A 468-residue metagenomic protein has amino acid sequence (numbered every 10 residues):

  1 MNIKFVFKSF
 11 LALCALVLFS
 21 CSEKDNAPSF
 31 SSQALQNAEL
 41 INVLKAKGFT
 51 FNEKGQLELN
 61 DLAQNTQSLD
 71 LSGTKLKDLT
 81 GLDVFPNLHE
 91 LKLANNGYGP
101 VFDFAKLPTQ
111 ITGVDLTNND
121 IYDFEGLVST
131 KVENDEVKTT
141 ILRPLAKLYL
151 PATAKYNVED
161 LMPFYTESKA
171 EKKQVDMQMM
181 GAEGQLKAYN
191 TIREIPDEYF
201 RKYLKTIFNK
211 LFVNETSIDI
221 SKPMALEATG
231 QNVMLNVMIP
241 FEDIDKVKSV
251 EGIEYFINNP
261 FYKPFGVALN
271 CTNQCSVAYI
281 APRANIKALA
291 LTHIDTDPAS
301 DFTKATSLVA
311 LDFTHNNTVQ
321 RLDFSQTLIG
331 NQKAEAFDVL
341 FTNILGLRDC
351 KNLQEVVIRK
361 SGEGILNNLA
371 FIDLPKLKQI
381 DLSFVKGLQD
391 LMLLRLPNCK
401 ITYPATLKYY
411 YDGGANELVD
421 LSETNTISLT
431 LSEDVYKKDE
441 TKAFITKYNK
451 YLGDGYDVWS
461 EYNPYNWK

Functional and structural regions predicted by a protein language model:
M1-S29: Bacterial Sec-dependent N-terminal signal peptides
C21-G73, G81-V84, D120, K131 (+5 more regions): N-terminal capping/linker segments that flank leucine-rich repeat
A63-Q64, D70-D115: Post-signal peptide N-terminal segment of secreted/secretory-pathway proteins
S68, N87-K92, T112-D115, P144-Y149 (+12 more regions): Conserved LRR concave beta-strand detector
K75-K77, G97-G99, D120-Y122, K155-Y156 (+13 more regions): Canonical position 11/12 of the leucine-rich repeat
L79-L82, V101-L107, F124-L127, V250-I253 (+12 more regions): Canonical leucine-rich repeat
L93-Y156, V277-T327, D338-N343: A generic tandem-repeat structural signature
N95-A152, S361-S432: Ankyrin-repeat and related helical/solenoid repeat scaffolds used for protein-protein interactions
